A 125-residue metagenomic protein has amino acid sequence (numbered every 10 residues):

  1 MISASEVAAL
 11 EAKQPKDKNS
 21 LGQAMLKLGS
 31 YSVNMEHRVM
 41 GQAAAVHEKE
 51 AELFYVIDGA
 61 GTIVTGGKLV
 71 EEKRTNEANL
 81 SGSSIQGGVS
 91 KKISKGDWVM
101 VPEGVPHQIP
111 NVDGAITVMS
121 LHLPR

Functional and structural regions predicted by a protein language model:
M1-V46: A short, N-terminal "cap"/entry segment at the start of jelly-roll beta-barrel domains of the cupin/DSBH fold
M35, I63-T65, V118: Short hydrophobic/aromatic-rich beta-strand segments that constitute the beta-sheet cores of beta-sandwich/beta-barrel
A45, E52-Y55, S90-K91, V99: His/acidic/aromatic-lined binding-pocket segments of jelly-roll/cupin-type domains and related regulatory beta-sandwich
E48-L69, T75-S84: Short, conserved beta-strand element in jelly-roll/cupin
K92-P106, P110-N111: Conserved metal-binding segment of the jelly-roll/cupin
D113-R125: A short hydrophobic beta-strand segment most commonly corresponding to one strand of the jelly-roll/cupin
